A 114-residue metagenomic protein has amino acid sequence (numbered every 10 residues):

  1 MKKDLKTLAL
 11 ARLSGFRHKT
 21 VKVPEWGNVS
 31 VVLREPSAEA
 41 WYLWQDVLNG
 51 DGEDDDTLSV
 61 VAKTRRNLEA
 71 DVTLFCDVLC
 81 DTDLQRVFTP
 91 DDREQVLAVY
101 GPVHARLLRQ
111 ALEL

Functional and structural regions predicted by a protein language model:
M1-R17: Extended acidic low-complexity intrinsically disordered regions
R17-W26: Short acidic-hydrophobic surface loop/beta-edge motif
W26-L114: Short, surface-exposed, charged amphipathic helix/loop patches that serve as local interaction elements
